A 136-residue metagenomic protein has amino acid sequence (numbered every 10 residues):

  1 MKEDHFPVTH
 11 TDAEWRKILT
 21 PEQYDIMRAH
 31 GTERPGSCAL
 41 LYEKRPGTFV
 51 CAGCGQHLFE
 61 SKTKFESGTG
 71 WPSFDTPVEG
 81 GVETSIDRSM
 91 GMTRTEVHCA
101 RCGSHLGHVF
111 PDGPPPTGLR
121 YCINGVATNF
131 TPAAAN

Functional and structural regions predicted by a protein language model:
M1-H5: Accessory (non-J-domain) regions of J-domain/Hsp40 co-chaperones
F6-N136: A short Gly-Trp-Pro
